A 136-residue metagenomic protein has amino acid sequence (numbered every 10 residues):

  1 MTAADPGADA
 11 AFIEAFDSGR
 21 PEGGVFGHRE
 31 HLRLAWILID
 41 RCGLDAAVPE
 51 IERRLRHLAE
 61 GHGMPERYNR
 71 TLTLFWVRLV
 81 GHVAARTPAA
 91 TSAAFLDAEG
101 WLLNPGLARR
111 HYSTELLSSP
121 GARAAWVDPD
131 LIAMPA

Functional and structural regions predicted by a protein language model:
T2-G23, G121-A136: Phosphate-rich cofactor/ligand-interacting catalytic cores and adjacent structured alpha/beta frameworks
D5-G7, G19-A89: Conserved, aromatic- and glycine-enriched, well-ordered alpha/beta core segments that occur as contiguous structural
N69-A136: A charged, amphipathic interaction segment
